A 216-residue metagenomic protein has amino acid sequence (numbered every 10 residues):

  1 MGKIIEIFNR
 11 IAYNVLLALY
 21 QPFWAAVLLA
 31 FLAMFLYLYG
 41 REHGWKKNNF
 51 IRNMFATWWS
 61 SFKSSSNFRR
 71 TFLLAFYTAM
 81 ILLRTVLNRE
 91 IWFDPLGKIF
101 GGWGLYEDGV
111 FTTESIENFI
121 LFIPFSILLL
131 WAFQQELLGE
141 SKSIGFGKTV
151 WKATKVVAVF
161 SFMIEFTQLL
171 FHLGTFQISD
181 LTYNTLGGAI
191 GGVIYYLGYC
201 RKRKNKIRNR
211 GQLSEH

Functional and structural regions predicted by a protein language model:
G2-L173, I178, G192-H216: Bulky hydrophobic segments
